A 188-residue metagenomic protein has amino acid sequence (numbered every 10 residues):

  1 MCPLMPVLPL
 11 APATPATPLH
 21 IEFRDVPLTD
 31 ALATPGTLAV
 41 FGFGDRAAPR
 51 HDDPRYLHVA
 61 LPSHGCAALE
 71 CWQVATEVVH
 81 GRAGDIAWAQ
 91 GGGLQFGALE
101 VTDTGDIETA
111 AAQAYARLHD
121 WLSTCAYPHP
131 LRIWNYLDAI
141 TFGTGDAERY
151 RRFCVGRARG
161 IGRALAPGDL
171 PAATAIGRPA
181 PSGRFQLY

Functional and structural regions predicted by a protein language model:
C2-Y188: Short, polar/acidic, helix-capping and beta-turn segments at strand->helix junctions that line the mouths
